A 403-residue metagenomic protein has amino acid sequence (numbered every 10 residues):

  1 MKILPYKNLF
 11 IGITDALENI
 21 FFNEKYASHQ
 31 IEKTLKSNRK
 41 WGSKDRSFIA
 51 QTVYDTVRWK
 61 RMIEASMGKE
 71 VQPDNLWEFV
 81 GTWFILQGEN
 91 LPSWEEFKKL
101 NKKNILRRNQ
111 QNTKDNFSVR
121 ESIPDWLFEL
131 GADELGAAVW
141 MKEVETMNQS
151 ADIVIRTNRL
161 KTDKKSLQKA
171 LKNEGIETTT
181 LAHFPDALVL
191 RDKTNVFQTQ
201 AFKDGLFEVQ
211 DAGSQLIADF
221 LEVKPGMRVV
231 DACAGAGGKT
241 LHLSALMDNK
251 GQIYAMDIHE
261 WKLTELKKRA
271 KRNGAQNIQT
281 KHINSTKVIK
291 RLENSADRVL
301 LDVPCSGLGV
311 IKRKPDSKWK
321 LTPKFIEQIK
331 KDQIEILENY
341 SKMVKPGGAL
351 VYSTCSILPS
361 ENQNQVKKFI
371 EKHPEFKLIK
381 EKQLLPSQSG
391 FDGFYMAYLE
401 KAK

Functional and structural regions predicted by a protein language model:
M1-K403: S-adenosylmethionine
